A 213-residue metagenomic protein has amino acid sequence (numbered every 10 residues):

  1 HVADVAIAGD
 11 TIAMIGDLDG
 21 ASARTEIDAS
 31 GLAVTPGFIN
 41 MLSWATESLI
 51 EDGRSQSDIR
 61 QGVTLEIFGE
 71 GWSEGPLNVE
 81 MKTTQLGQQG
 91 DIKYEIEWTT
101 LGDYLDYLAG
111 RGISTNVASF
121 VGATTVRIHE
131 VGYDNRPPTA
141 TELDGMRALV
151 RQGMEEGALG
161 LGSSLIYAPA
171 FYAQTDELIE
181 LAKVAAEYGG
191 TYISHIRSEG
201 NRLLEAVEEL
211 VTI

Functional and structural regions predicted by a protein language model:
H1-G37, D52: Histidine-rich, glycine-flanked metal-binding segment
A3-D19, E97, L101-G102, R136-D144 (+1 more regions): N-terminal-biased segments
R24, S114, E187-T191: A general structural motif
R24-T25, T46, L77-N78, Y172-A173 (+1 more regions): Short Asp/Glu-rich motifs
L32-V34, F38-I39, E51-G160: Divalent-metal coordination cores built from histidine and acidic residues
G37-S48, Y192-S198: Histidine-centered catalytic micro-motifs
W44, G71, G122-T124, S164-A168 (+1 more regions): Active-site beta-loop-alpha junctions enriched in small/polar residues
Y104, P137-S163, P169-I213: Histidine/acidic residue-rich metal-binding segments in metalloenzymes
